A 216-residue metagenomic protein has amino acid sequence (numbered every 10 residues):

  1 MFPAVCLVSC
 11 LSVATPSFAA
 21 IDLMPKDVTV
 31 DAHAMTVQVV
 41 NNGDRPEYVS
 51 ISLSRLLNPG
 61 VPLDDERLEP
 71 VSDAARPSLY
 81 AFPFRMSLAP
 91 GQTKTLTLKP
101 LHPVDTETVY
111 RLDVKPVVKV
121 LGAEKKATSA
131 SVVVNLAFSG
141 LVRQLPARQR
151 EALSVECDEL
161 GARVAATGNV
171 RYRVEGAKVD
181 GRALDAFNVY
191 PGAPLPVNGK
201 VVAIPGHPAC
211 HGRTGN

Functional and structural regions predicted by a protein language model:
M1-L7: Bacterial N-terminal signal peptides that target proteins for export
S9, A14-P16: N-terminal signal peptide c-region/cleavage motif recognized by signal peptidases
A19-A89, T93-V109, D113-N216: Intrinsically disordered, low-complexity regulatory regions in eukaryotic proteins
